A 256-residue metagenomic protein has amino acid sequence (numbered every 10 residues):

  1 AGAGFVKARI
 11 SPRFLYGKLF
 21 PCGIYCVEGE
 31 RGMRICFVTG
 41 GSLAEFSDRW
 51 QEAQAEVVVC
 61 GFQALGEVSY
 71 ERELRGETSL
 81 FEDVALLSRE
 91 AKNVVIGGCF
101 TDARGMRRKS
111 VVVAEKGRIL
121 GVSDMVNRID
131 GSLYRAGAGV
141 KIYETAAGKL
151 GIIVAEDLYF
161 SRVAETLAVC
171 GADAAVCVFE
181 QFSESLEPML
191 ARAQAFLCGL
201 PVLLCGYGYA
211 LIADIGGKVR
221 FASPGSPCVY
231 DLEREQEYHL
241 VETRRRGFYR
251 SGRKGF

Functional and structural regions predicted by a protein language model:
G2-F14: Extreme N-terminal basic, low-complexity initiation segments that serve as generic localization/processing leaders
R13-G32: Short, Lys/Arg-enriched N-terminal segments with co-localized hydrophobic residues within the first ~10-30 amino acids
R34-C60, A64, Y134-C198: Active-site beta-loop-alpha substructure in enzyme catalytic cores, prototypically the cysteine-centered nucleophile
G40-G41, F62-Q63, G98-F100, K116 (+5 more regions): Fold-independent oxyanion-binding glycine-rich loops and adjacent beta-strand/coil segments at enzyme active sites
L43-K116, S183-R192, F196-L200: Cys-nucleophile CN-hydrolase/nitrilase-fold catalytic domain and related Cys-dependent amidase chemistry that acts on
G76-V94, S161-C228: CN hydrolase (nitrilase-like) catalytic-core segments centered on the catalytic cysteine and neighboring Lys/Glu
A103-C170, M189, E237-R250, K254-F256: Active-site catalytic loop in hydrolytic enzyme cores
V122-D124, I142, F221-P224, D231: Residue-level detector of high-confidence beta-strand sites
